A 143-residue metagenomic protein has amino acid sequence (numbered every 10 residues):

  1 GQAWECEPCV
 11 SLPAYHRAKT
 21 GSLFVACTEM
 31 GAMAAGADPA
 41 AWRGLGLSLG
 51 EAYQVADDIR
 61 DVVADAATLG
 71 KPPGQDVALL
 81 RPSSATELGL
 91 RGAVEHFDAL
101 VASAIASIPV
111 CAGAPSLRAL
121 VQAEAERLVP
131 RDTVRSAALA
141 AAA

Functional and structural regions predicted by a protein language model:
G1-A143: All-alpha prenyltransferase/terpene-synthase fold signal
